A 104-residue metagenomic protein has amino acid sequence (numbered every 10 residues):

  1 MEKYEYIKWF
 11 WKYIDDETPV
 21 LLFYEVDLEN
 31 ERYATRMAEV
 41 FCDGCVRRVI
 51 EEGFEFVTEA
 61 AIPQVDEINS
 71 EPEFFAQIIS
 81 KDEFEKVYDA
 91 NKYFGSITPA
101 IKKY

Functional and structural regions predicted by a protein language model:
M1-R47: The feature represents the first ordered module of a protein
F10, F23, F41, F54-F56 (+3 more regions): Phenylalanine-focused residue identity feature
P19-L22, R36-E39, V49-G53, P63-Q64 (+2 more regions): Surface-exposed beta-strand edges and their flanking turn/coil or helix-capping segments
D27-E73: Acidic, aromatic-enriched beta-alpha/helix-loop junctions
I62-Y104: Short, compact, well-ordered microdomains
